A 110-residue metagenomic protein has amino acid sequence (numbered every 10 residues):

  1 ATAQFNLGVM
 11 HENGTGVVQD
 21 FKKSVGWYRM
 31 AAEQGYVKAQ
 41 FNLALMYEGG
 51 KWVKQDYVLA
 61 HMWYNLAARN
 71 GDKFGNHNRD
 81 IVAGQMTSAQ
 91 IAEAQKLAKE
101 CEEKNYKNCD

Functional and structural regions predicted by a protein language model:
A1-A3, V37-A39, K73-N76: Helix-start (N-cap) detector for alpha-helical repeat units in TPR-like alpha-solenoids, especially tetratricopeptide
Q4-N13, V17, N42-G49, D80-V82: Hydrophobic face of amphipathic alpha-helices that form TPR/SEL1-like repeat modules and related alpha-solenoid
F5, G26, F41, H61-M62 (+2 more regions): TPR/TPR-like alpha-solenoid signature
M10, A31, M46, A67 (+2 more regions): TPR/TPR-like alpha-solenoid repeats
K73-D110: Terminal, low-structured helical/coil segments at or just beyond the last alpha-helical repeat
